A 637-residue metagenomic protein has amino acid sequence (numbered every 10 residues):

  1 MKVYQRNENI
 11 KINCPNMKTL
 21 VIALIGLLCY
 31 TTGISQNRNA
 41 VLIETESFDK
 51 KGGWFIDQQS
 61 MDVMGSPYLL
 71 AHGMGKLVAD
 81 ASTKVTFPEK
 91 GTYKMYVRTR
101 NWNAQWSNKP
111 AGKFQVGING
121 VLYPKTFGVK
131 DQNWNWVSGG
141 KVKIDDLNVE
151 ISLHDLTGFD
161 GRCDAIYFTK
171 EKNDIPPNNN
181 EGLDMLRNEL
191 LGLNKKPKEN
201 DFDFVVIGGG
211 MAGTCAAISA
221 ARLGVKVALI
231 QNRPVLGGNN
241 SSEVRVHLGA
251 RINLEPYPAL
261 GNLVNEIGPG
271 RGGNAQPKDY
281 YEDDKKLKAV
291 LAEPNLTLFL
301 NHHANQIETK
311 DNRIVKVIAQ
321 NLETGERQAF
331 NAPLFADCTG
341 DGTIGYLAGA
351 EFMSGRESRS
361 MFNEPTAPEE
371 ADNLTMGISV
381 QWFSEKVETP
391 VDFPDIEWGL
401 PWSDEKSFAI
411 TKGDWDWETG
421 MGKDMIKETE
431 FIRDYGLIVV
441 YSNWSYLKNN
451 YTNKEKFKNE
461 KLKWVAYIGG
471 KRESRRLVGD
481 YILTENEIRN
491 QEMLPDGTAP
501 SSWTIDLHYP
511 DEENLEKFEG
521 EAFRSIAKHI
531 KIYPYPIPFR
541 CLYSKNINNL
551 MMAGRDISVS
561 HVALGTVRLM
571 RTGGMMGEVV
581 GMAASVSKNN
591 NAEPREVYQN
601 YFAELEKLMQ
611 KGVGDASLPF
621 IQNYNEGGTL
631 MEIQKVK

Functional and structural regions predicted by a protein language model:
M1-Q36: Bacterial Sec-dependent N-terminal signal peptides
Q36-P197: Extracytoplasmic
L191-K198, N239, N301, R313-K316 (+1 more regions): Flavin (FAD/FMN)-binding glycine-rich loop and adjacent Rossmann-like elements that form
K198-G210: Beta1/beta-strand and adjacent pyrophosphate-binding region of the FAD-binding site in flavoprotein oxidoreductases
G213: N-terminal Rossmann-fold NAD(P) dinucleotide-binding loop
A220: Aromatic pocket-lining residues of Rossmann-like dinucleotide-binding sites
V225-K226, Q231-E308, M353, M376-S384: Conserved N-terminal/central alpha/beta ligand/cofactor-binding core
